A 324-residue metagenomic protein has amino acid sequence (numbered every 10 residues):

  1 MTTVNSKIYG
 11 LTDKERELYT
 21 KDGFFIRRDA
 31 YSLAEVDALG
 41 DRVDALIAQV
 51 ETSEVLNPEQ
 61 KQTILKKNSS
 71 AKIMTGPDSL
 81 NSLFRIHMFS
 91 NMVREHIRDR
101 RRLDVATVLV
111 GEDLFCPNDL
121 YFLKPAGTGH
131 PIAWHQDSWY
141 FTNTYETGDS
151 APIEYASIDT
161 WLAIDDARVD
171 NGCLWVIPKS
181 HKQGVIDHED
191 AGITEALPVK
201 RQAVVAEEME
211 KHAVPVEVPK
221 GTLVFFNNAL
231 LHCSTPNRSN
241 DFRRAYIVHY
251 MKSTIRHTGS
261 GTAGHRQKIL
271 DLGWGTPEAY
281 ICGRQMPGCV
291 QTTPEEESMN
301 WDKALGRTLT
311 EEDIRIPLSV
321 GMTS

Functional and structural regions predicted by a protein language model:
T2-D22, R28-W134, S138-E146, G261 (+1 more regions): Non-heme Fe(II)-dependent double-stranded beta-helix
V4, Q49, L56, L223-F225 (+1 more regions): Non-heme Fe(II)/2-oxoglutarate
E17, E154-S157, A167-L231: Double-stranded beta-helix
I64-N68, Q136-E146, T194-H212, F242 (+1 more regions): Short, surface-exposed loop/helix-turn segments at secondary-structure junctions that function as lids/hinges flanking
L120, P125, Q136-S138, I158-D166 (+1 more regions): Short, structured patches in soluble enzyme cores that scaffold and shape functional sites
K124, I177-G184, H249-I255: Short edge-strand/loop segments of extracellular domains
H130-Q136, N143-E146, D170-V176, V185-E189 (+1 more regions): A short secondary-structure junction signal
T142-V169, E217-V218, H249-K252: Short, conserved beta-strand element in jelly-roll/cupin
